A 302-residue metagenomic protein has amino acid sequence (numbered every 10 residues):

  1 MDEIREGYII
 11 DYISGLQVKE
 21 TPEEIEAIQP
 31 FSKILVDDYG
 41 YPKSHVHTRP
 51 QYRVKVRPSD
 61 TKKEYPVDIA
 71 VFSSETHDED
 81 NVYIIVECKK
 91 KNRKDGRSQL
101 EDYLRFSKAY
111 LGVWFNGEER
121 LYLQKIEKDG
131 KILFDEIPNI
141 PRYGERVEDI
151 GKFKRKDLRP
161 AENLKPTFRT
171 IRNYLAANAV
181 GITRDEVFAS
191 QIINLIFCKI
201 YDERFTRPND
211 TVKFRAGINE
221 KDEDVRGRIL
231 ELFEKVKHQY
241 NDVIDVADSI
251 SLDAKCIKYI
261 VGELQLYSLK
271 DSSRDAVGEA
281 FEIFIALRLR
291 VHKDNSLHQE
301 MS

Functional and structural regions predicted by a protein language model:
M1-L111, R120-R155: A short, conserved, highly charged catalytic patch centered on acidic carboxylates
I4-L16, N163-R184, I260-Q265: Short amphipathic alpha-helical segments and their helix-coil junctions
Q17, T21, K90, A179-V187 (+2 more regions): Short, charged/polar micro-motifs that form catalytic or ligand-binding hotspots
E23-I28, D185, A189, S273 (+1 more regions): Hydrophobic (often cysteine-bearing) scaffold residues that line and stabilize catalytic clefts of nucleotide/cofactor
I34-Y39, S107, L175, A179 (+2 more regions): Hydrophobic, Leu/Ile/Phe/Ala-enriched alpha-helical segments that form helix-helix packing faces
L111-V236: Charged, often flexible domain-edge or linker segments that flank or initiate folded functional domains
P141-G151, D157, A161, F168 (+3 more regions): Class I S-adenosyl-L-methionine-dependent methyltransferase catalytic core
I193-F197, Y201-R288: Long recognition/docking surfaces used for binding and targeting
